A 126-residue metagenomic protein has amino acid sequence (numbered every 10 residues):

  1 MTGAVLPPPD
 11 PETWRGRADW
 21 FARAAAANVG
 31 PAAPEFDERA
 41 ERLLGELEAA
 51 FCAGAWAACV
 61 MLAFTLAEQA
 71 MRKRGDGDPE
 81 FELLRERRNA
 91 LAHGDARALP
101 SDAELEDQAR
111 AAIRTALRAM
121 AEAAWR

Functional and structural regions predicted by a protein language model:
T2-P79, L83, W125: Amphipathic alpha-helical interface elements
G3-V5, G77-R126: Charge-enriched, short contiguous segments at helix-coil
